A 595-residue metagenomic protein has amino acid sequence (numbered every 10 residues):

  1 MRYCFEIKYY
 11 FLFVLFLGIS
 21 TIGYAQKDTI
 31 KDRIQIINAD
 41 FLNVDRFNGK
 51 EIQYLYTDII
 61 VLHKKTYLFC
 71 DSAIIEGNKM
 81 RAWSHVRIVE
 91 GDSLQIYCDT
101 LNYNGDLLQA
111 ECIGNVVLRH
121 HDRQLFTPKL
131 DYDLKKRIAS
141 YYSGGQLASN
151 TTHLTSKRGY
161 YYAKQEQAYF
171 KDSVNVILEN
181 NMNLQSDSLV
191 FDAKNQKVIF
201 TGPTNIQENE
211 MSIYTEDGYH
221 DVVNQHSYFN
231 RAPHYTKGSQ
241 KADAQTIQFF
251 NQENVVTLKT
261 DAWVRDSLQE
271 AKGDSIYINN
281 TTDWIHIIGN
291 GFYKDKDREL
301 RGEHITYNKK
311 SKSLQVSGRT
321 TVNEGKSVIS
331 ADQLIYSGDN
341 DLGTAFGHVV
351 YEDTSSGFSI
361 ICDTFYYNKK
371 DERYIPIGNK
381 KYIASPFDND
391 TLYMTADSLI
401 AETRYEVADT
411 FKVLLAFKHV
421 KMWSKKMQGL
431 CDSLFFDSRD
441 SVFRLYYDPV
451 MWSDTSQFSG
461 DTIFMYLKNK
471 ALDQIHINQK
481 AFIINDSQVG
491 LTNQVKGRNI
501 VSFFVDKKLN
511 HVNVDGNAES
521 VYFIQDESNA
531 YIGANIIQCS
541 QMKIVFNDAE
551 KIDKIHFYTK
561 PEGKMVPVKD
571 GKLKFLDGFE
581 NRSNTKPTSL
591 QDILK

Functional and structural regions predicted by a protein language model:
M1-I30: Bacterial Sec-dependent N-terminal signal peptides
A25-K595: N-terminal amphipathic/hydrophobic interface segments
